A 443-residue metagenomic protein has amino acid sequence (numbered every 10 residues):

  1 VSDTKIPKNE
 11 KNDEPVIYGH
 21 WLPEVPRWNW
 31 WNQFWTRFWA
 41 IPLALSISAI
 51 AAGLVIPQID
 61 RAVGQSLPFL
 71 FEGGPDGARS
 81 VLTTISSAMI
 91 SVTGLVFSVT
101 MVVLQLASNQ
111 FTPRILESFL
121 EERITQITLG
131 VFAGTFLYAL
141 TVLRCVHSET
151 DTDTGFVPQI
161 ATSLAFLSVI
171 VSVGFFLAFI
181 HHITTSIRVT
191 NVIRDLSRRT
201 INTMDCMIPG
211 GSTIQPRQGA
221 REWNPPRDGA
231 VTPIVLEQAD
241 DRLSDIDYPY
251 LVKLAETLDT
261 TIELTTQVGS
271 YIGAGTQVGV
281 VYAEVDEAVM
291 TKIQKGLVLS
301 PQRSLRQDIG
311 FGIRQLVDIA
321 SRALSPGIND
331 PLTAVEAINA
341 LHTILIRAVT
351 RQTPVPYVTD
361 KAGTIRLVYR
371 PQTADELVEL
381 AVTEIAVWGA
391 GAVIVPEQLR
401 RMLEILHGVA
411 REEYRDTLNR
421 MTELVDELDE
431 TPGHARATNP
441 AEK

Functional and structural regions predicted by a protein language model:
V1-T83: Membrane-anchoring hydrophobic segments
S2-E24, T152, V157, A178-E263 (+2 more regions): Short basic (Lys/Arg) and small-residue
R27-L43, L70-S87, T112-F132, T152-A165 (+1 more regions): Membrane-interface segments at loop-to-transmembrane junctions
L45-G64, G74-E149, V173-I180, A320: Transmembrane alpha-helix detector for multi-pass membrane proteins
I85-A88, L129, A133, Q159 (+3 more regions): Secondary-structure capping and boundary motifs in well-ordered enzyme cores
S163-T185: Alpha-helical transmembrane segments and their immediate juxtamembrane interface regions
